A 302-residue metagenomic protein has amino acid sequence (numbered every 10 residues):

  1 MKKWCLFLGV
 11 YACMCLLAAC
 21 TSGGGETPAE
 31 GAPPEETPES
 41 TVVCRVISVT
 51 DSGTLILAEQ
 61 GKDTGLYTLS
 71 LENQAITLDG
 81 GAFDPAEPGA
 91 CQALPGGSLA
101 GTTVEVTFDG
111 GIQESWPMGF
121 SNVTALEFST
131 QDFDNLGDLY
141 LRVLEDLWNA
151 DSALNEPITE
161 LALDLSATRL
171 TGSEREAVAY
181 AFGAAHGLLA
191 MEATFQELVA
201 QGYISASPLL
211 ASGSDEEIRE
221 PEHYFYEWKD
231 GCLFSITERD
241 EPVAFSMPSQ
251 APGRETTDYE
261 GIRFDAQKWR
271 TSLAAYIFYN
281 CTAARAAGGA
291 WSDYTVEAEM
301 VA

Functional and structural regions predicted by a protein language model:
M1-C5, G9: Positively charged n-region of N-terminal signal peptides that target proteins for export
L16-A19: C-terminal motif of bacterial Sec signal peptides marking the signal peptidase cleavage site
S22-A58, C91-F133: Short, flexible, surface-exposed loop segments at domain boundaries
A29-E35, S48-D51, L57-D84, L126-A275 (+1 more regions): Flexible low-complexity loop/turn motifs enriched in small/helix-breaking residues
A82-L94: Short alpha-helix capping/helix-loop boundary micro-motifs
G97-T102, Q250-G261, A283-W291: A short, structured loop/turn motif at beta-sheet edges
I112-M118, S272-A275, N280-A287: Short, exposed beta-strand-loop hairpins at the edges of beta-sheets in extracellular/periplasmic proteins
F278-A302: Short beta-strand edge/turn micro-motifs at domain boundaries
